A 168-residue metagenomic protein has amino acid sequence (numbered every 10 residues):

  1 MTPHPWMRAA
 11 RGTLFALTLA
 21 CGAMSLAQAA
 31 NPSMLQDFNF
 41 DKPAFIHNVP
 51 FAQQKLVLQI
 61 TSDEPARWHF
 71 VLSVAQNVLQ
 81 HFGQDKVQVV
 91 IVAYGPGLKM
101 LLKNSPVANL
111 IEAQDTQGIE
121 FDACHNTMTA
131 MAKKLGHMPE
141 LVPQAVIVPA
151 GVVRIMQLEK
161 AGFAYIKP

Functional and structural regions predicted by a protein language model:
T2-L14: Bacterial N-terminal signal peptides that target proteins for export
G12-A23: Bacterial N-terminal signal peptides
M24-A29: Sec/Tat signal peptide C-region and signal peptidase I cleavage site
A30-N31, N104-P168: A cross-taxonomic marker for long C-terminal extensions/tails that follow the last structured domain
N31-V89, M100: N-terminal secretory signal peptides
L56-Q59, V90-A93, E120-A123, K167: Structural recognition of the beta-strand scaffold that forms the well-ordered cores of secreted hydrolase catalytic
Q88-L102, T127-A130: Acidic helix-start/capping segments at beta-turn-to-alpha-helix junctions
